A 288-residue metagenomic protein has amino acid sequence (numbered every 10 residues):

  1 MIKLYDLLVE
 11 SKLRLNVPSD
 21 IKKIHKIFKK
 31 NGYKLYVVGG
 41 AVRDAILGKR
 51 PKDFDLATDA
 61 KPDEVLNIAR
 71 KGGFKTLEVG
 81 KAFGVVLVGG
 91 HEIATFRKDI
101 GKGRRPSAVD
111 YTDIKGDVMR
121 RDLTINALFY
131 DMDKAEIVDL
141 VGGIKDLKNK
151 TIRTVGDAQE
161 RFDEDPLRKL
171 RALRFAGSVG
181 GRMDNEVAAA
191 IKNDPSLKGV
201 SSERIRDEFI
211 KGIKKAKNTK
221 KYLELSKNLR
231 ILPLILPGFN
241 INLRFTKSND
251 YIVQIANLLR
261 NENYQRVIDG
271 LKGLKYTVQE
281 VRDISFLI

Functional and structural regions predicted by a protein language model:
I2-I288: Catalytic cores of the polymerase beta-like nucleotidyltransferase superfamily and closely associated nucleotide
